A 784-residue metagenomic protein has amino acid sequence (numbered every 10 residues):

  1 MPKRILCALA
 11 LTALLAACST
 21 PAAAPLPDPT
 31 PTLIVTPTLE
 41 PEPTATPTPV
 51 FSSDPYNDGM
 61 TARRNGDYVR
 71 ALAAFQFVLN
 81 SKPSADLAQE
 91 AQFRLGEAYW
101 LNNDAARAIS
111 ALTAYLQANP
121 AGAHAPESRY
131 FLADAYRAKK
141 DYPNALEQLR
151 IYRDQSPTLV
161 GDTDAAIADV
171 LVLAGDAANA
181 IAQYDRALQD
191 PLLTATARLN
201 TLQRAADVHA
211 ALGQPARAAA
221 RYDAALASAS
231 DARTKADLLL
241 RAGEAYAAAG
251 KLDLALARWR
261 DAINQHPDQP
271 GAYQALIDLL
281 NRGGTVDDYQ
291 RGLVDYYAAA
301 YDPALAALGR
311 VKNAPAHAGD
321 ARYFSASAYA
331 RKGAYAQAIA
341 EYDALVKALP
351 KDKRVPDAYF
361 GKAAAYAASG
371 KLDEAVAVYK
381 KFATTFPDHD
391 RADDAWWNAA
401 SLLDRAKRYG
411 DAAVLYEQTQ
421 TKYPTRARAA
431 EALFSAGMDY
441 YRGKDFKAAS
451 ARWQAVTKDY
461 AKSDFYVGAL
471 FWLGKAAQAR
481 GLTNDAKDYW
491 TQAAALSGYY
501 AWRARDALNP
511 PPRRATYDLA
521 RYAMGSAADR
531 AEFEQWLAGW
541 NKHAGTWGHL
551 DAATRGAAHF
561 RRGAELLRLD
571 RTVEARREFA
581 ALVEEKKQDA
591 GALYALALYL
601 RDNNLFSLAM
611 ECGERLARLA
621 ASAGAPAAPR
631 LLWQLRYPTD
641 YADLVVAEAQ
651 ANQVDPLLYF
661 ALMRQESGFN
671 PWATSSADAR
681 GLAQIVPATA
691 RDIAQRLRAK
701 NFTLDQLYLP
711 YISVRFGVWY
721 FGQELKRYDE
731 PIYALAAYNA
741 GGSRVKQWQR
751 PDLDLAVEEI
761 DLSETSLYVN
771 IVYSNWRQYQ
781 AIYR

Functional and structural regions predicted by a protein language model:
M1-C7: Bacterial N-terminal signal peptides that target proteins for export
I5, C18-Q665, F669-A677, A683 (+4 more regions): Acidic, polar-rich low-complexity tracts and alpha-helical solenoid repeat scaffolds
A8-A16: Bacterial N-terminal signal peptides
T483, K487-Y499, T516, Y599-L600 (+3 more regions): Catalytic and substrate-binding regions of cell-wall glycan-acting enzymes that process beta-1,4-linked
D655-A661, Y728-L735: Acidic/histidine metal-binding catalytic segments
F702-I712: A short, structured beta-strand-centered segment in the mid-to-C-terminal lobe of catalytic cores from group-transfer
